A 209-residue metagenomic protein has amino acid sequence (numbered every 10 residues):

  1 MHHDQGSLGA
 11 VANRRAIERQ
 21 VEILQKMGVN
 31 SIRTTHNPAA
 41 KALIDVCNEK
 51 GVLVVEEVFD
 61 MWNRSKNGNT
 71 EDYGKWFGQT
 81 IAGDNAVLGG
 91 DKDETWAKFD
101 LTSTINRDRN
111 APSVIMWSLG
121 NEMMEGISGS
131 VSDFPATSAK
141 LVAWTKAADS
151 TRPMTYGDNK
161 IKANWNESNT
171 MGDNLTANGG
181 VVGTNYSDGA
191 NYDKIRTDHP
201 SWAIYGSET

Functional and structural regions predicted by a protein language model:
M1-A82, A86-G126, S130-V131, P135-A139 (+1 more regions): Active-site-adjacent substrate/metal-binding segments within catalytic domains of carbohydrate-active enzymes
M124-S128, P135-T209: Extracellular glycoside hydrolase catalytic/binding regions
